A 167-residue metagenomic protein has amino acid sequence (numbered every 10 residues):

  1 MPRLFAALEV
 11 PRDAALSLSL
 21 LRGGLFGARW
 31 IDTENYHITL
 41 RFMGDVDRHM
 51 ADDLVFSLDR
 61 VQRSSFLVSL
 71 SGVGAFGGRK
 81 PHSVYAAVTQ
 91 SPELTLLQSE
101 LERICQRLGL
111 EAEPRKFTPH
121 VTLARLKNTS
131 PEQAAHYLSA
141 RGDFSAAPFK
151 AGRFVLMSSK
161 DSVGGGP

Functional and structural regions predicted by a protein language model:
M1-P167: Histidine-dependent nucleotide/RNA phosphoesterase domain, centered on the 2H-phosphoesterase fold with its duplicated
